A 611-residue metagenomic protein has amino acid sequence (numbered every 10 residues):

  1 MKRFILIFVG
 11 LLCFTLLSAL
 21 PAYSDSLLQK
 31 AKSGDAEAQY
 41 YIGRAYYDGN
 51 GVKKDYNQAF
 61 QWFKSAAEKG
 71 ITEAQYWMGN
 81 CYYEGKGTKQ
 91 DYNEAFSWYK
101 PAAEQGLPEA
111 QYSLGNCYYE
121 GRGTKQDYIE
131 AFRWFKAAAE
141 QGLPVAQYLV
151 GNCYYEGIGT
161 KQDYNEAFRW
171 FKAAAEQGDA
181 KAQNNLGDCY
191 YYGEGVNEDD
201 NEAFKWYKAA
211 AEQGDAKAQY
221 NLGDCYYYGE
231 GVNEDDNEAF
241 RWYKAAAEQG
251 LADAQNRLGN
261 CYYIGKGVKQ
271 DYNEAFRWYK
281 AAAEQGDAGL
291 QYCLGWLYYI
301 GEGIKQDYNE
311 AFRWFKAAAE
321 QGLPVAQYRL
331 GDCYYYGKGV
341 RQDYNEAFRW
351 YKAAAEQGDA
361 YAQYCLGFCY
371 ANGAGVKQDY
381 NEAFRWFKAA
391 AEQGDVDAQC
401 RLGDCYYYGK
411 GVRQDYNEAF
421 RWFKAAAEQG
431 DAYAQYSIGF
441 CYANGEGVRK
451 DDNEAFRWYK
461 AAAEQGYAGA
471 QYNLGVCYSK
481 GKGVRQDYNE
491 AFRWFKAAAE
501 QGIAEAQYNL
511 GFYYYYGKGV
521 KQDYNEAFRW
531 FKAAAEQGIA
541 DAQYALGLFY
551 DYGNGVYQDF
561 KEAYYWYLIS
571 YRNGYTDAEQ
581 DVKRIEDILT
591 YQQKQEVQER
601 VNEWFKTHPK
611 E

Functional and structural regions predicted by a protein language model:
M1-F4: Positively charged n-region of N-terminal signal peptides that target proteins for export
I7-S18: Bacterial N-terminal signal peptides
K32-D35, Y46-N50, D55, F63 (+45 more regions): Short helix-capping/linker turns of helical repeat alpha-solenoids
Y41-D48, W77-E84, N116-E120, L149-E156 (+12 more regions): Hydrophobic face of amphipathic alpha-helices that form TPR/SEL1-like repeat modules and related alpha-solenoid
A45, A66, C81, A102 (+28 more regions): TPR/TPR-like alpha-solenoid repeats
D577-E611: Terminal, low-structured helical/coil segments at or just beyond the last alpha-helical repeat
